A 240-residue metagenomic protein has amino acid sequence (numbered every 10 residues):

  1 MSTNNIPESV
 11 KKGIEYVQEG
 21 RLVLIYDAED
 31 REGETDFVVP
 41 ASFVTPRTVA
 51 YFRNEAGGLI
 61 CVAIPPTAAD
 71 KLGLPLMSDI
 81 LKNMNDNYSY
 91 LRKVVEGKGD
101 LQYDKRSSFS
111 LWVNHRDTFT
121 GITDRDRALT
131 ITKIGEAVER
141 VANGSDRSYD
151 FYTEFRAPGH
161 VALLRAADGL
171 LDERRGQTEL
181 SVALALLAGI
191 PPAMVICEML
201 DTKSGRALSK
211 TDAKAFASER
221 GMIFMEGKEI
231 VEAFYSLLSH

Functional and structural regions predicted by a protein language model:
M1-H240: Catalytic domains of riboflavin
